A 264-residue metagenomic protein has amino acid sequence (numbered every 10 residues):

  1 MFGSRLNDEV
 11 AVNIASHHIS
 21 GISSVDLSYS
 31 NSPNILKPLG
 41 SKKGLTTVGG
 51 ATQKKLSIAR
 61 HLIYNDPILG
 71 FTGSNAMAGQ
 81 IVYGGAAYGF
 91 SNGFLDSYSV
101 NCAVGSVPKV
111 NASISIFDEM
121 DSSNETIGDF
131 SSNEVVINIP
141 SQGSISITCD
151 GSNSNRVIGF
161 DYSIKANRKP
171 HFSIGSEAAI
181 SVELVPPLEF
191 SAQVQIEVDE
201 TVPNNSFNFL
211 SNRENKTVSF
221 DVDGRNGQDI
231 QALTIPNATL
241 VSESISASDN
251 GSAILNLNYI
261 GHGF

Functional and structural regions predicted by a protein language model:
M1-F264: Signature of extracytoplasmic/envelope-associated structural regions
